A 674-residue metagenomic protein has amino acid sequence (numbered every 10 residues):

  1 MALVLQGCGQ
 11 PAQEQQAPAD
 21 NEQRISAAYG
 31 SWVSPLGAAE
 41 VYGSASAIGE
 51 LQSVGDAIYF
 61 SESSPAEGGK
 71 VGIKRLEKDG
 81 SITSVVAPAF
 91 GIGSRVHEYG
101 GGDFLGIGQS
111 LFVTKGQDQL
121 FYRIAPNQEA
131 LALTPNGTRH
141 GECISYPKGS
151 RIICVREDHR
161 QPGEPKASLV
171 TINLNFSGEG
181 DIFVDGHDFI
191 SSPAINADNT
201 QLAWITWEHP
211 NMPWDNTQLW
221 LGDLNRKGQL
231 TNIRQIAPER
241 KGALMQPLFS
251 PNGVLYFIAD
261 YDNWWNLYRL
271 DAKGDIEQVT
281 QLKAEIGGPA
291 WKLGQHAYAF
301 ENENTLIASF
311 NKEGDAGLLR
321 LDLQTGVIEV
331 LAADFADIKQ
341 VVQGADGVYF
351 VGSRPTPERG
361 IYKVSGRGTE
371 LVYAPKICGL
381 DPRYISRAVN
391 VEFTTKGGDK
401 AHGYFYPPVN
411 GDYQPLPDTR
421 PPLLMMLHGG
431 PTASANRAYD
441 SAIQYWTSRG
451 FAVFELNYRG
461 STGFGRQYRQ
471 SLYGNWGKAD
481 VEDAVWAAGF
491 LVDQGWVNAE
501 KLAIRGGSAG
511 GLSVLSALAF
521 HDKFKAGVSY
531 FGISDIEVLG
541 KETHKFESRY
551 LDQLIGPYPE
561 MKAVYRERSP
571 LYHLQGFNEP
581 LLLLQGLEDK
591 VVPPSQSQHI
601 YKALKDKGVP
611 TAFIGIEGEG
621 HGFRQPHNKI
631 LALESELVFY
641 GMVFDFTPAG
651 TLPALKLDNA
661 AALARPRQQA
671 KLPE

Functional and structural regions predicted by a protein language model:
Q6-G7: C-terminal motif of bacterial Sec signal peptides marking the signal peptidase cleavage site
L36-Y42, T83-S94, E129-T134, E179-V184 (+4 more regions): A short beta-strand motif characteristic of beta-propeller blades
G43-A57, G91-Q109, G137-I152, D185-A203 (+8 more regions): Conserved beta-propeller blade repeats
A47-E50, S61-E62, V71-I73, T83-S84 (+12 more regions): Non-catalytic accessory segments flanking enzyme active sites
E62-G72, I92-E98, V113-F121, P135-H140 (+11 more regions): A flexible loop/linker signature enriched in serine peptidases of the S9 family
E77-G80, A125-Q128, N173-S177, L224-K227 (+3 more regions): Short loop/turn segments that connect beta-strands within beta-propeller blades
R160, P210, P375-E500, G507 (+1 more regions): Cap/lid segment of the alpha/beta-hydrolase catalytic domain
Y458-E674: Active-site-proximal cap/loop segments of hydrolase catalytic domains
